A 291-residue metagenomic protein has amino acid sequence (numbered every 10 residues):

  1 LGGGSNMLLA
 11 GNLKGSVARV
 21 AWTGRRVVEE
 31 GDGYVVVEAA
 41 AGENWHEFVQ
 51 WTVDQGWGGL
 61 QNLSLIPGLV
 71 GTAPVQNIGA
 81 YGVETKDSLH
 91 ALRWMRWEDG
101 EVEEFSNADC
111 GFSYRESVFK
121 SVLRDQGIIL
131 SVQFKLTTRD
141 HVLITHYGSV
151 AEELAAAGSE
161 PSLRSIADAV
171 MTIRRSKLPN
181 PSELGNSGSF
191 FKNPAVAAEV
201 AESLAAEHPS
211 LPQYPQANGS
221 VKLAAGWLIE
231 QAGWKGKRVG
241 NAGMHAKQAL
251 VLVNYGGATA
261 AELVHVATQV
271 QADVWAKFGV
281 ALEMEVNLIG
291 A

Functional and structural regions predicted by a protein language model:
L1-D99: Anion-binding (especially nucleotide phosphate/pyrophosphate-binding) glycine-rich loop and adjoining beta-alpha core
T52, V274, F278: Hydrophobic pocket-lining residues that define ligand/cofactor binding sites across diverse proteins
G82-T85, A258-L263: Short, structured secondary-structure boundary patches
V102-A261, K277-A291: Phosphate/pyrophosphate- and phosphate-bearing ligand-binding catalytic cores of soluble enzymes
